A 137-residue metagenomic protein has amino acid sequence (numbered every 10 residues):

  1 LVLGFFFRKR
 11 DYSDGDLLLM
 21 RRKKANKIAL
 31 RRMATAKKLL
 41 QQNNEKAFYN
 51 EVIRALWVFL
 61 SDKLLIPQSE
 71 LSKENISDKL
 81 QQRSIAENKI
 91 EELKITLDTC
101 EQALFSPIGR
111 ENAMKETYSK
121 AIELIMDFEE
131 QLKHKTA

Functional and structural regions predicted by a protein language model:
L1-A137: Solvent-exposed, low-complexity, intrinsically disordered, charge-rich segments adjacent to transmembrane helices
